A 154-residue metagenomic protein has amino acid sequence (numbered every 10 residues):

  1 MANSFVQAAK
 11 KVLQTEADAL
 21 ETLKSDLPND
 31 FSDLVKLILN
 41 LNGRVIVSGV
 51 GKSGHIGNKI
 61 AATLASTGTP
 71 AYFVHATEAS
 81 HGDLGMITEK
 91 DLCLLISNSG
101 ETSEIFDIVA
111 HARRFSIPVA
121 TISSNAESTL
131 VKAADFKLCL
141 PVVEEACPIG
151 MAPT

Functional and structural regions predicted by a protein language model:
M1-G43: An N-terminal, well-structured beta->alpha segment
G43-V50, G54-T154: Glycine-rich phosphate-binding loops that contact phosphosugars or nucleotide phosphates
